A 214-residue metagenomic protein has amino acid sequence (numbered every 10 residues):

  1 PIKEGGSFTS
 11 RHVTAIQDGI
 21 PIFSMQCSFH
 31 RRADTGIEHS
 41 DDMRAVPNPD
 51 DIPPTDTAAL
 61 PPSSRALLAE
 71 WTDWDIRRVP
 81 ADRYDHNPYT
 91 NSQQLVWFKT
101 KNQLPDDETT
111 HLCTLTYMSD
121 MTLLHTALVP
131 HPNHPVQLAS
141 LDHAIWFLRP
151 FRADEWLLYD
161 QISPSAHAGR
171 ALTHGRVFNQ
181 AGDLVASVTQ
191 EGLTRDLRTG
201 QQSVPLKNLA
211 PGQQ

Functional and structural regions predicted by a protein language model:
P1-Q214: Terminal targeting signals and extreme-terminal segments of soluble enzymes
